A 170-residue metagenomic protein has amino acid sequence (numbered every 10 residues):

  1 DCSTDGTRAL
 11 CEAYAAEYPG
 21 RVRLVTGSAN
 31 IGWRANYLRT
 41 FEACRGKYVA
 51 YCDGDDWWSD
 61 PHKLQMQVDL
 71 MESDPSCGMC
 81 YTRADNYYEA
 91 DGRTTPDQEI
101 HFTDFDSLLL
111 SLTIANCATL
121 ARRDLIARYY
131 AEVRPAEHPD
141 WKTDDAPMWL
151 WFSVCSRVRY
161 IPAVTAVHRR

Functional and structural regions predicted by a protein language model:
D1-A9, A29, D53: A conserved acidic beta->alpha catalytic loop
C2-S3, G32, W57-W58, D85-Y87 (+3 more regions): A short, conserved beta-strand element in the Rossmann-like catalytic core that flanks the donor/metal-binding loop
R8-E12, L38, G46, S59-E72: Short alpha-helix within the catalytic core of nucleotide-sugar-dependent glycosyltransferases
R23-L24, M79: Hydrophobic/aromatic anchor residues within beta-strands of the central parallel beta-sheet of Rossmann-like
G27-C44, M66: Glycine-rich, basic loop-to-helix element that forms the pyrophosphate-binding segment of sugar-nucleotide handling
E42, T82, R93-R170: Conserved nucleotide-sugar donor-binding catalytic segment
V49: Short aromatic/hydrophobic "clamp" motif used to bind/position activated sugar donors
P61-T94: Conserved donor NDP-sugar-binding/catalytic core segment of glycosyltransferases
